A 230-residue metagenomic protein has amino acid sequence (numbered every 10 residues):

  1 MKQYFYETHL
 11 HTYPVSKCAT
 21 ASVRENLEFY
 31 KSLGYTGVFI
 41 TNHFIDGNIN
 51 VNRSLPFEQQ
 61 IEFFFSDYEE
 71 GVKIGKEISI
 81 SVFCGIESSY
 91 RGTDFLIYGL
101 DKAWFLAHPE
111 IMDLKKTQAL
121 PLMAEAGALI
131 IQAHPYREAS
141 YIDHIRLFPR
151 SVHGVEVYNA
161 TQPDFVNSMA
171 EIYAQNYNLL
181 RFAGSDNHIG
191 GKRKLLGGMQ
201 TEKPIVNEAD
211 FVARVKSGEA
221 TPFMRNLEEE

Functional and structural regions predicted by a protein language model:
M1-C84, S88-S89, P149-R150, I189-G191: An N-terminally biased module of ancient metal coordination in phosphate/nucleic-acid-related enzymes
M1-T8, T12-Y13, V23-E28, R91-A103 (+1 more regions): Charged catalytic cores and adjacent phosphate/nucleic-acid-binding surfaces used for phosphate/nucleic-acid chemistry
P14-C18, Q60, L106-E110, Q132-P135 (+1 more regions): Short, flexible loop segments at the rims of nucleotide/cofactor-binding pockets, characterized by
K31, V72-K76, T117-I131, A170-N176: Surface-exposed amphipathic alpha-helices with a cationic face
V38-I40, I131-Q132, E156: Conserved beta-strand positions in the central sheet of alpha/beta enzyme cores
G85, A133, G184-S185: Generic beta-sheet signal
F95-G127: Binuclear metal-dependent hydrolase catalytic cores centered on His/Asp/Glu-rich metal-binding motifs
